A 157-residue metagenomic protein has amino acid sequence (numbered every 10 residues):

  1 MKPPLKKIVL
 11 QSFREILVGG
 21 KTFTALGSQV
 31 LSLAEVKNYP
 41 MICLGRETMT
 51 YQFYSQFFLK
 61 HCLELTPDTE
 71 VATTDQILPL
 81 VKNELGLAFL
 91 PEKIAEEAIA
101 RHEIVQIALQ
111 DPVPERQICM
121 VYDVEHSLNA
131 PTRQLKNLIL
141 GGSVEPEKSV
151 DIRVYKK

Functional and structural regions predicted by a protein language model:
M1-P3, V71, R153-K157: Central regulatory/effector-binding core of bacterial HTH transcription factors
P3-M41: Flexible hinge/capping segments at coil-to-helix
K6-I16, R101-P114: Short beta-strand->loop
L17-V18, M41, Q106, M120 (+1 more regions): Generic preference for hydrophobic
G20, L44-G45, P67, L90: Thr-Gly-centered strand-to-loop micro-motif
A25-L26, P40-H61, L128-A130, K136 (+1 more regions): Secondary-structure junction motif
T50-I107: Hydrophobic hinge/microswitch elements
E92-R101, D111-K157: C-terminal effector-binding regulatory domain of bacterial HTH transcription factors
